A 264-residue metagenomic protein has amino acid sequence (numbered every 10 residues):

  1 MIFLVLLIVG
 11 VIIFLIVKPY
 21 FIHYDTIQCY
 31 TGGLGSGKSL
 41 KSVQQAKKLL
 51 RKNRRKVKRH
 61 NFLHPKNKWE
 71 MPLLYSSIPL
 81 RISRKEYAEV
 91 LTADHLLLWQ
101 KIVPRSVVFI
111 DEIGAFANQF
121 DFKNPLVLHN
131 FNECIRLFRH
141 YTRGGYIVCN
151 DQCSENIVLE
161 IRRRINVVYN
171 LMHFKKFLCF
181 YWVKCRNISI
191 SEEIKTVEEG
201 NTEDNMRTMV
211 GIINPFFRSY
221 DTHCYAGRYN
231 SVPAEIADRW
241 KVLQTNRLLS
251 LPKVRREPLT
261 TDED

Functional and structural regions predicted by a protein language model:
M1-Y20: N-terminal signal-anchor transmembrane alpha helix of single-pass membrane proteins, serving as the membrane-anchoring
P19-V57: Glycine-rich P-loop/Walker A and Walker A-like loops and their local beta1-loop-alpha1 context in P-loop NTPases
K41, K85-Y87, I157-I161: A short acidic (Asp/Glu
K48-L73: Post-Walker A helix-loop "phosphate-sensing" segment adjacent to the P-loop in P-loop NTPases
N67-K68, S77-R139: Conserved nucleotide-sensing/catalytic segment adjacent to the nucleotide-binding pocket in NTP-handling enzymes
M71-P72, P104-V107, Y141-C149: Loop/turn-to-beta-strand initiation segments
I113-T202: Replace "adjacent to P-loop NTPase cores in ATP/GTP-dependent enzymes" with "adjacent to NTP-binding cores
K184-D264: Conserved P-loop NTPase motor module
